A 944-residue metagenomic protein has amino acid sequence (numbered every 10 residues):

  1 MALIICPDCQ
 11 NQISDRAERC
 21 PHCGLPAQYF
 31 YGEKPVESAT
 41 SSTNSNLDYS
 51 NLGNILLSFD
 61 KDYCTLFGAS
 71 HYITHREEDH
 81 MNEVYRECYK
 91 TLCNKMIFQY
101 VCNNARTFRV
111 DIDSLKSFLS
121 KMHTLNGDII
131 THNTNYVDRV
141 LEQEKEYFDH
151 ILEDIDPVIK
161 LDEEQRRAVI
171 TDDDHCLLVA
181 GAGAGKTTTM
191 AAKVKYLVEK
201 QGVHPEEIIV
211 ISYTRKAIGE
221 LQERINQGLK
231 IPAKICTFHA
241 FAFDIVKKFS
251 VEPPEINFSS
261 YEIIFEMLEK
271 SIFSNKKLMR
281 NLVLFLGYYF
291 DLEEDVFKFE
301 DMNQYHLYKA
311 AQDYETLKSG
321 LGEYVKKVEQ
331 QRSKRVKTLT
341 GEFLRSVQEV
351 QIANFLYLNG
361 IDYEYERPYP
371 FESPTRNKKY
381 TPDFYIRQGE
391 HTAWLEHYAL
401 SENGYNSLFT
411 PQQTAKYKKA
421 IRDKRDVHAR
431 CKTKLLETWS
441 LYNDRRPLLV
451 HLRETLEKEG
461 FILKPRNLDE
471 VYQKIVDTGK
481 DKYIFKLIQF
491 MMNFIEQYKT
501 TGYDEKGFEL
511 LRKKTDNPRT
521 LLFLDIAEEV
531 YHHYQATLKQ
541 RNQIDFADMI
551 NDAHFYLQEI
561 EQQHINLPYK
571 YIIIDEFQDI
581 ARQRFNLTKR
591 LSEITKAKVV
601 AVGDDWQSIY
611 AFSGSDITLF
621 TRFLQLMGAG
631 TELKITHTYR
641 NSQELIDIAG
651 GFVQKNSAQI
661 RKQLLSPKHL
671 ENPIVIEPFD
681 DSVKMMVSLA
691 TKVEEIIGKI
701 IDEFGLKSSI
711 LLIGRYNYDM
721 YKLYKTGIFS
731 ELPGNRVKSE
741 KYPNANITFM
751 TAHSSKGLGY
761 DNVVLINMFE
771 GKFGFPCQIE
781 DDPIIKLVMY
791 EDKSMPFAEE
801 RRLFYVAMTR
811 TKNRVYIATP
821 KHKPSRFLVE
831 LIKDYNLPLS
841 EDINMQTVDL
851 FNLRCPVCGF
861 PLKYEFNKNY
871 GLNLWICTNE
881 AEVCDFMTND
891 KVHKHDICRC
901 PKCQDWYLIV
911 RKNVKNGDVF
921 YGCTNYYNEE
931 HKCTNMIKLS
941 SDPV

Functional and structural regions predicted by a protein language model:
C23-P35, E880-K891, T924-S940: Short Cys/His-rich micro-motifs in 6-15 aa windows
C64-V84, E207, S212-R215, G219-L292 (+3 more regions): Conserved P-loop NTPase-based nucleic-acid remodeling module centered on helicase motor cores
E83, T91, Y100-N103, T107-D111 (+14 more regions): Conserved helicase NTPase motor core
L177-L178, T187-M190, S333, A629-G630 (+6 more regions): Helicase P-loop NTPase motor core
K378, P382-E396, L400: Active-site beta-strand-loop-beta-strand hairpin of nuclease catalytic cores that positions key catalytic residues
Q412, A420-I421, R425-D426, F585-I676: Conserved RecA-like helicase ATPase core segment that couples NTP binding/hydrolysis to strand translocation
T748-Q778: A short beta-strand element within the Helicase C-terminal
F769-D842: C-terminal accessory regions
